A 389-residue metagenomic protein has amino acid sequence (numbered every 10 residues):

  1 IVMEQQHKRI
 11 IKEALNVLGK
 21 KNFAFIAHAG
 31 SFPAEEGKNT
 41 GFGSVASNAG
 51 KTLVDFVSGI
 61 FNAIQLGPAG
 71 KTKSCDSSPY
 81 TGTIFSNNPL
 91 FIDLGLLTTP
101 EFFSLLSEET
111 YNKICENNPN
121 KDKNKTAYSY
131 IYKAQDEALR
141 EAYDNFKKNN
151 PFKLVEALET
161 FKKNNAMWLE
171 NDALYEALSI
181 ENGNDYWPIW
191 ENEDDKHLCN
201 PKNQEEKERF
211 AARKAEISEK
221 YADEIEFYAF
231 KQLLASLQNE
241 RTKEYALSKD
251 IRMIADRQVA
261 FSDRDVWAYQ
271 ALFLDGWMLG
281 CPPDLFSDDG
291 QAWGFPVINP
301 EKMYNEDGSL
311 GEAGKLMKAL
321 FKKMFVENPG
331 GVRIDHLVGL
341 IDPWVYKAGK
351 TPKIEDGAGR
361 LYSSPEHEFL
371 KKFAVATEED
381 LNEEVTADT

Functional and structural regions predicted by a protein language model:
E4-N39, C75-S236, A260-T389: Alpha-amylase-like alpha-glycosidases and glucanotransferases acting on alpha-linked glucans and related
V17-L18, V45-K73, K323, E327-G331: Catalytic domains of carbohydrate-active enzymes, especially glycoside hydrolases
F23-A27, N62-Q65, M253-A255, V332: Hydrophobic faces of well-ordered beta-strands that scaffold small-molecule active sites in alpha/beta enzyme cores
T40-S44: A short N-terminal beta->alpha junction/helix N-cap motif
G50-V54, Y143, N239-K243, F321: Generic structural signal for well-ordered alpha-helices, preferentially at hydrophobic/aromatic core positions
V57, L66, Y175, A246 (+2 more regions): Conserved, mostly hydrophobic/aromatic
G70, E181, R257: Short, flexible active-site-adjacent loop segments at beta-strand->alpha-helix junctions, enriched in small/polar
Y228-A260: Conserved, well-ordered alpha-helix/loop/beta-strand core segments that scaffold catalytic motifs
